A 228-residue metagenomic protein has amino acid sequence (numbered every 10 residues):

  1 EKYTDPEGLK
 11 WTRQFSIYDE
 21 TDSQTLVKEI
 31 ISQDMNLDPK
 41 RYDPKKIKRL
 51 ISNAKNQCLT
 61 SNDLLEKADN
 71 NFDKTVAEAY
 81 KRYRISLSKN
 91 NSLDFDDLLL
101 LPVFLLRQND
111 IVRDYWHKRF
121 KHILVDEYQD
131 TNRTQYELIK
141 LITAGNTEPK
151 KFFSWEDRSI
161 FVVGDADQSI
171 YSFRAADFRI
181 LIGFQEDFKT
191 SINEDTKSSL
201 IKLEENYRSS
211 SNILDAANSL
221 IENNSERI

Functional and structural regions predicted by a protein language model:
E1-D5, D130, R227: Proteins with a high burden of low-complexity, intrinsically disordered sequence enriched in S/T/G/P/A and R, requiring
E1-H122, K151-R158, F178, S198: A basic/glycine-biased coupling hinge at the interface between accessory DNA-binding modules
Q14, D38, K89, Q129-D130 (+2 more regions): Short N-terminal micro-motifs specific to bacterial/archaeal maturation and metal-cluster initiation sites
K67, V125, T131, F188-T190: Short, charged/polar low-complexity linear motifs in solvent-exposed/disordered segments
R119, E127-D130, D165: Walker B catalytic acidic pair
R133-I228: Conserved RecA-like helicase ATPase core segment that couples NTP binding/hydrolysis to strand translocation
